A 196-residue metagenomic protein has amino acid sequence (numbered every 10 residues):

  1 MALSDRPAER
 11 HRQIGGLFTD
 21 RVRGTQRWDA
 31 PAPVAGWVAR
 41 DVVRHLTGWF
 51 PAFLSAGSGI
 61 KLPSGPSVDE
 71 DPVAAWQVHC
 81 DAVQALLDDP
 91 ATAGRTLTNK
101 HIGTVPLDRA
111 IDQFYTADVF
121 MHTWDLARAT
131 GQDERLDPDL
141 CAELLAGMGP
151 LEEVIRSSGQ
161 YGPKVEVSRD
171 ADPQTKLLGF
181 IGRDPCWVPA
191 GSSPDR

Functional and structural regions predicted by a protein language model:
A2-D20, G24-V38, G48-R196: Structured surface interface patches that mediate subunit assembly and partner/cofactor docking
V42: Extended, alpha-helix-rich binding/interface surfaces that flank or overlap catalytic cores and mediate recognition
H45: Conserved catalytic neighborhood of penicillin-recognizing serine enzymes
